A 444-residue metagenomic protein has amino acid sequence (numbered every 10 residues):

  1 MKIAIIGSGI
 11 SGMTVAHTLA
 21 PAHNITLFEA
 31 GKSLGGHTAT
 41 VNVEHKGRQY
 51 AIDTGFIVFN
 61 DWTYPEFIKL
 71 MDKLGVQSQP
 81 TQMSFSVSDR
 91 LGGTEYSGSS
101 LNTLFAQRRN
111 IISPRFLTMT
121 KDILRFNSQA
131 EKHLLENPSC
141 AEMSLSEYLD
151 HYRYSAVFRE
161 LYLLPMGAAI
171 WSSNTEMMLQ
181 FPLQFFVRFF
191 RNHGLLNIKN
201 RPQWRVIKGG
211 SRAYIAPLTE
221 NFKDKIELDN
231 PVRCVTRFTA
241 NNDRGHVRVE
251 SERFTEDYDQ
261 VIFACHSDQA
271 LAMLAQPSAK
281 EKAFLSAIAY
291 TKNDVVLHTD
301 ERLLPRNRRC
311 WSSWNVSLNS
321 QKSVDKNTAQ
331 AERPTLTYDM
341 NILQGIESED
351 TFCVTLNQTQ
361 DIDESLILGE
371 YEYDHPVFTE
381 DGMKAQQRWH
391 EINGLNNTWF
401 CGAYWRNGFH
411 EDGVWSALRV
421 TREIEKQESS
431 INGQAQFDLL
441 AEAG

Functional and structural regions predicted by a protein language model:
K2-L27: N-terminal Rossmann-like FAD-binding beta1-loop-alpha1 element of flavoenzymes
S11, S33, D268: Conserved Rossmann-like nucleotide-cofactor binding loop
A20-E44: Glycine-rich FAD pyrophosphate-binding loop
V41-F67: N-terminal glycine-rich dinucleotide-binding loop that anchors FAD/FMN and/or NAD(P) in oxidoreductases
N42, S99-S100, K326-G444: Conserved flavin/dinucleotide-binding core of flavoenzymes
D61-L183: Mobile amphipathic helical/loop "lid" adjacent to a hydrophobic cofactor/ligand pocket
R188-F238, D243-V247, S251: Helical element adjacent to the flavin cofactor pocket in flavoenzyme catalytic cores
P231-D374: Mid-domain catalytic core of redox enzymes that form a hydrophobic substrate pocket/lid adjacent to a catalytic redox
